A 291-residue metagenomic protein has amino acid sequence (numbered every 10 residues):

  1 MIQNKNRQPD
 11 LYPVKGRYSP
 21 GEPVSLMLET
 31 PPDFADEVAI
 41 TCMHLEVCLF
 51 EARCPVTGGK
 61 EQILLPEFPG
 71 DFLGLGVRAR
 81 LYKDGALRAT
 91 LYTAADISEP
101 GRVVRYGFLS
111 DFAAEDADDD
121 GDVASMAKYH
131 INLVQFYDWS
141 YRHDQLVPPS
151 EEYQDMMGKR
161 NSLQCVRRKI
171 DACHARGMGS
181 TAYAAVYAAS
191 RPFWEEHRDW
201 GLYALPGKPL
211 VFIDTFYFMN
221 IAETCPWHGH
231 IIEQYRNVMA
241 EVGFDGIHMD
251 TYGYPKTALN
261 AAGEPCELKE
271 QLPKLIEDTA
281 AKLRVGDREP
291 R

Functional and structural regions predicted by a protein language model:
M1-P20: Short, compositionally biased P/S/T/A/G/V-rich stretches that sit at domain boundaries
V24-P32: Aromatic/hydrophobic beta-strand junction motif of beta-rich domains
L49-R102: Extended acidic/polar, glycine-enriched regions that form or flank non-catalytic beta-rich accessory modules
A89-R142: An acidic-aromatic substrate-binding cleft motif
E99-R102, F112-D116, A182-V242: Active-site-adjacent "subsite" loops/lids of carbohydrate-active enzymes
R105-F108, V134-F136, S180-A182, I247-M249 (+1 more regions): Hydrophobic faces of well-ordered beta-strands that scaffold small-molecule active sites in alpha/beta enzyme cores
D122-R167, Y187-D214, A222-E223, K256-T257 (+1 more regions): Aromatic-lined carbohydrate-binding/catalytic grooves of carbohydrate-active enzymes
E223-R291: Active-site neighborhood of glycoside hydrolase catalytic domains
